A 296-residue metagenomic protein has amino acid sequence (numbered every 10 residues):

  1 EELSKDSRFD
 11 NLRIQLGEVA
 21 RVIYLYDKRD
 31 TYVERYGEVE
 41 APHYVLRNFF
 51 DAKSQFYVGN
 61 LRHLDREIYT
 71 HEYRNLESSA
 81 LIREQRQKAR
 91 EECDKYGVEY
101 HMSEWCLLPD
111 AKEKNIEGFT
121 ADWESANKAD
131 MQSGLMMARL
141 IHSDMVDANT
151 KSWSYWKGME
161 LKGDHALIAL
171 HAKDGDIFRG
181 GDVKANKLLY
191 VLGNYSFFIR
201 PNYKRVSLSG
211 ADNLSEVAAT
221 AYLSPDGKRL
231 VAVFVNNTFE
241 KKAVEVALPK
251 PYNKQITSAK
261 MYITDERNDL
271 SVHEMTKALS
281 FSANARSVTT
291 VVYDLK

Functional and structural regions predicted by a protein language model:
E1-L140, D147: Noncatalytic carbohydrate-binding groove/subsite architecture in carbohydrate-active enzymes
M102-I199, K204-S215: Aromatic/acidic polysaccharide-binding cleft in carbohydrate-active enzymes
A111, D164-A166, V233, K241-E245 (+2 more regions): Extended hydrophobic-aromatic, low-complexity segments
A211-N253, R286: Carbohydrate-binding surface patches
P249-D269: Solvent-exposed beta-hairpin/edge-strand motifs
V272-K296: C-terminal beta-strand-rich structural cap/linker in extracellular carbohydrate-active enzymes
